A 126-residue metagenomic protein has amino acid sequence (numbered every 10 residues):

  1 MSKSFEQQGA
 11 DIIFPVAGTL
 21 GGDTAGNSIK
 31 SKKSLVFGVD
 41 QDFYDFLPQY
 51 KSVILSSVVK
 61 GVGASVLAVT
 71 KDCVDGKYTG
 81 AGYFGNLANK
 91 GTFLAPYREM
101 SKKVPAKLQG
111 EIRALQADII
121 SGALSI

Functional and structural regions predicted by a protein language model:
M1-I126: A residue-level marker of the well-folded mature domains of exported/periplasmic proteins
